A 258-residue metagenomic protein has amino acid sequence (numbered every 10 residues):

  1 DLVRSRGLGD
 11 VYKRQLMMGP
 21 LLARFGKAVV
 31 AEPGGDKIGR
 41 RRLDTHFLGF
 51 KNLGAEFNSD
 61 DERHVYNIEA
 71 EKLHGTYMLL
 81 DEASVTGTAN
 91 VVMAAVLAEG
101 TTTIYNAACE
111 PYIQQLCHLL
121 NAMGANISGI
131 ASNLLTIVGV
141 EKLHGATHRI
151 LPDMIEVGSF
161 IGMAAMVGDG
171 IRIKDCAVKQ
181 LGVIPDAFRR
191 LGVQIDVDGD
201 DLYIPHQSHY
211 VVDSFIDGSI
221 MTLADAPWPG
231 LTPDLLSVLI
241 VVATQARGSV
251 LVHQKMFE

Functional and structural regions predicted by a protein language model:
D1-Y12: Single conserved hydrophobic/aromatic residue that forms the stacking wall/gate of nucleotide- or nucleobase-binding
S5-R6, A55-D81, L97, A125-M154 (+2 more regions): Self-splicing inteins and homing endonuclease
D10-V30, T45-N58, E71-K72, A83-T103 (+6 more regions): Proline/glycine-anchored alpha-helix kink/cap motifs
V29-R41, G75-E82, G100-P111, A146-I150 (+1 more regions): Flexible, glycine/proline-enriched loop segments at strand-loop-helix junctions that form or flank small-ligand binding
G34-G35, E62-R63, A107-C109, S132-N133 (+3 more regions): Short, ordered loop/turn segments at secondary-structure junctions
G39, N106-Q114, H118, V178-G182 (+1 more regions): Active-site glycine- and acidic-residue-rich loops that bind and position anionic ligands or nucleotide-like cofactors
L151, G162, K179: Midchain, well-structured core segments that form catalytic/ion-binding scaffolds
L251-E258: Hydrophobic alpha-helical bundle architecture
